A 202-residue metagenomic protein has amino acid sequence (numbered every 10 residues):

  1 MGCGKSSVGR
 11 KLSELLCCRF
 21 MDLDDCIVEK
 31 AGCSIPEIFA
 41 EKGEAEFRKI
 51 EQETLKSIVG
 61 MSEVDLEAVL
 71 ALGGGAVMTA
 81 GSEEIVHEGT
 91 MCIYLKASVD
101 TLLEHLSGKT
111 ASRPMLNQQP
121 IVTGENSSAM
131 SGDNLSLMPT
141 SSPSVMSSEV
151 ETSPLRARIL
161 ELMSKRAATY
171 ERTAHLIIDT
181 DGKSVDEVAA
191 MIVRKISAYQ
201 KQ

Functional and structural regions predicted by a protein language model:
C3: ATP-binding Walker
S6: Walker A/P-loop
K11, L15, E67, M130 (+2 more regions): NTP-dependent small-molecule kinase module
E14-D25: Post-Walker A helix-loop "phosphate-sensing" segment adjacent to the P-loop in P-loop NTPases
M21, M91-I93, L176-I178: Hydrophobic/aromatic beta-strand patches that form the interior of the parallel beta-sheet core in alpha/beta enzyme
D25-H87, S112: ATP-dependent small-molecule kinase phosphotransfer cores that center on conserved nucleotide phosphate-binding segments
G74-V77, S98-D100, K183: Short glycine-rich anion-binding loops that position phosphate/pyrophosphate groups of nucleotides and phosphorylated
E88-A167: A glycine- and Lys/Arg-enriched "phosphate-lid" helix/loop adjacent to the NTP-binding pocket of small-molecule kinases
